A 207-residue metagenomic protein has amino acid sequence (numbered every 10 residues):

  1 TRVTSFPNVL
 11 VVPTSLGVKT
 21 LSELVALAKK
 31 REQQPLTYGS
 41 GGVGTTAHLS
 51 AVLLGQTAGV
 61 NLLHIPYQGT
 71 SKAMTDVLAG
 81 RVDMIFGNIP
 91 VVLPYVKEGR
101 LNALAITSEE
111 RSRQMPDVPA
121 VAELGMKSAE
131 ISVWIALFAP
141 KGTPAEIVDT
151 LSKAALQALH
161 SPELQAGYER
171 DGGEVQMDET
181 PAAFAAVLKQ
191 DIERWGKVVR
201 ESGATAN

Functional and structural regions predicted by a protein language model:
T1-K72, V121, W134-G167: Hinge/capping helix and adjacent helix->loop/strand transition within the periplasmic-binding protein
T4, T20, P66, G80-R81 (+7 more regions): Conserved functional loop/turn residues at catalytic and ligand-binding sites
R31, L53-T57, S71-R81, I85 (+2 more regions): Short helices/loops that flank or line small-molecule/ion binding pockets
T37, D83-G87, N102-A105, W195-G196: Paired acidic/hydrophobic, glycine-rich loop segments that form the ligand-binding mouth/hinge of periplasmic-binding
T57-V60, K97, A145-N207: An extracytoplasmic/periplasmic, membrane-proximal ligand-sensing/linker region
G59-N61, Y95-I106, R113-G125: Ligand-binding "clamshell"
T70, G87-V92, I106-E109, V133 (+1 more regions): Beta->alpha turn/N-cap motifs
